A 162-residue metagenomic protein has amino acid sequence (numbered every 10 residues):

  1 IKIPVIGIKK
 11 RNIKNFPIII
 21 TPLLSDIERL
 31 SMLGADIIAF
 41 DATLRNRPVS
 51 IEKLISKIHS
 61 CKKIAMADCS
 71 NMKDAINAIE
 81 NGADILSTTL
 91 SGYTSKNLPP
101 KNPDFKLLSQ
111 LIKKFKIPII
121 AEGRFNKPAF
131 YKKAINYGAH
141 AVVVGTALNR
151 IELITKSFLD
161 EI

Functional and structural regions predicted by a protein language model:
I1-G7, S31, A78-T88: Conserved long hydrophobic alpha-helices within structured protein cores
I1-S25, M32-L33, V49-N71, P99-G123 (+1 more regions): Alpha-helix-loop-beta-strand connector modules within alpha/beta enzyme cores
K9-I13, L33-R47, I85-L98, Y137-F158: Glycine-rich phosphate-binding active-site loops on the catalytic face of alpha/beta enzymes
P22-R29, S70-G82, A121, F125-V142: Catalytic cores of alpha/beta
I64-P100: Histidine/lysine/aspartate-rich catalytic loop segments that bind and position anionic ligands
S87-F125, A129-Y137, A141-V144: Catalytic-face loop-and-helix region of soluble metabolic enzyme cores
